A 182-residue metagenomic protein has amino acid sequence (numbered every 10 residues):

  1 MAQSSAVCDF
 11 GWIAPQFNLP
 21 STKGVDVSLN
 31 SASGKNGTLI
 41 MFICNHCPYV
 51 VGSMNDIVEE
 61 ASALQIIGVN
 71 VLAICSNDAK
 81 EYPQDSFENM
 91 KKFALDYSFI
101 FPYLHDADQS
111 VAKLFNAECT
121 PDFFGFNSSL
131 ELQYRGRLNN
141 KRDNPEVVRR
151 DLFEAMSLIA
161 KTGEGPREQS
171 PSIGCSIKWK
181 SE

Functional and structural regions predicted by a protein language model:
M1-A160, E164-E168, S176-W179: Chalcogenol-based redox active-site neighborhoods
